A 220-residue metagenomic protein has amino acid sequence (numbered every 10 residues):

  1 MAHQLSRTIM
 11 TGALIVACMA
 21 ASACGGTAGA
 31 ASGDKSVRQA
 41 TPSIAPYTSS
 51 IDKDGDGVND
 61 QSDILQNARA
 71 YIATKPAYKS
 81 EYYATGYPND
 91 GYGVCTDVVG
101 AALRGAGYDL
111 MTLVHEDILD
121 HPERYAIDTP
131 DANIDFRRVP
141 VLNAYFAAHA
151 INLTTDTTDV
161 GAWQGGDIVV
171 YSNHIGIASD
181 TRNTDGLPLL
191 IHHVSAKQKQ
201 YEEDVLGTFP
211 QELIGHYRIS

Functional and structural regions predicted by a protein language model:
A2-G12: Bacterial N-terminal signal peptides that target proteins for export
A20-A23: C-terminal motif of bacterial Sec signal peptides marking the signal peptidase cleavage site
G25-A28: Bacterial signal peptide processing site
G33-N143: N-terminal capping segments
V58, L119-A196: ...with weaker cross-activation on analogous glycine-rich loops/strands in unrelated enzymes
L187-S220: Low-complexity, Gly/Ser/Thr/Pro-rich intrinsically disordered linker/tail segments
